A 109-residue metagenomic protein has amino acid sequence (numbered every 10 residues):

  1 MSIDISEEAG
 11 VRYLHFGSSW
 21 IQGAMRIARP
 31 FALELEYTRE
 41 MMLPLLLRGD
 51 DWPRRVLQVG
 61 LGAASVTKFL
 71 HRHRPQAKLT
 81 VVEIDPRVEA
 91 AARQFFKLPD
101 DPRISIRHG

Functional and structural regions predicted by a protein language model:
M1-I21: N-terminal auxiliary segments of SAM/dcSAM-dependent transferases
E7-A9, R29-G109: The AdoMet/dcAdoMet-binding core of the Class I SAM-like
A24-A28: Short acidic, glycine/proline-rich loop/turn micro-motifs
